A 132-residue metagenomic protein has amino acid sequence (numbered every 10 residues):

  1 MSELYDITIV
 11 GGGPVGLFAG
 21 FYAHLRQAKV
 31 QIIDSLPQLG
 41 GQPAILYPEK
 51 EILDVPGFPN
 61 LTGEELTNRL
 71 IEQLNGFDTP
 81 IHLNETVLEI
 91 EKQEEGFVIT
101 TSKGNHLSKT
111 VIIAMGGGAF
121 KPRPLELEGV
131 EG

Functional and structural regions predicted by a protein language model:
M1-V10, R26, P80-G132: FAD-binding core/adjacent interface of flavoenzyme oxidoreductases
T8-V10, H24-I45: Glycine-rich FAD pyrophosphate-binding loop
G11-V15: Glycine-rich Rossmann-fold phosphate-binding loop(s) that bind the pyrophosphate of adenine dinucleotide cofactors
G16, L39, L61, I90 (+1 more regions): Flexible, glycine-rich phosphate/dinucleotide-binding loops and adjacent beta-alpha linkers at cofactor/substrate
K29-Q31, Q73, F77, V111: A generic structural signal for ordered secondary structure
L39-Q42, P48-G57, K121-E126, E131: Glycine-rich, flexible loop/turn motifs
A44-N105: N-terminal Rossmann-like dinucleotide/flavin-binding domain of flavoprotein oxidoreductases that bind FAD/FMN
